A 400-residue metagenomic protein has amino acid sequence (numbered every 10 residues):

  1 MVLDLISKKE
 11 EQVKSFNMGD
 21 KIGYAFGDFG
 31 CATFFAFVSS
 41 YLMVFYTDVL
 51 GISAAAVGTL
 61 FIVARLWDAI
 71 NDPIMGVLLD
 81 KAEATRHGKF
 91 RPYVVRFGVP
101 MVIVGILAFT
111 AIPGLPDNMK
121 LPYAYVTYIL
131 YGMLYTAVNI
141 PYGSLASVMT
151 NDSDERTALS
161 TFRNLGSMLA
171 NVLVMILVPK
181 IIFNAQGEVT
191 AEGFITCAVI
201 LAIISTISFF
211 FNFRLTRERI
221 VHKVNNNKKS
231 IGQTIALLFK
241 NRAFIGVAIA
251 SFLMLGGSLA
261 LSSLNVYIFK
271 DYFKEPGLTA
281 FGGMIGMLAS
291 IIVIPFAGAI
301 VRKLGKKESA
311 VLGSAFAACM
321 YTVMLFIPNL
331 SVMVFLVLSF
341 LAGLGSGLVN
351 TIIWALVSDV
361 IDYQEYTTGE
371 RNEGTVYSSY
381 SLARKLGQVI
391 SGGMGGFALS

Functional and structural regions predicted by a protein language model:
V2-S400: Membrane-embedded alpha-helical bundles of multi-pass transporters/translocases, especially carrier/permease families
